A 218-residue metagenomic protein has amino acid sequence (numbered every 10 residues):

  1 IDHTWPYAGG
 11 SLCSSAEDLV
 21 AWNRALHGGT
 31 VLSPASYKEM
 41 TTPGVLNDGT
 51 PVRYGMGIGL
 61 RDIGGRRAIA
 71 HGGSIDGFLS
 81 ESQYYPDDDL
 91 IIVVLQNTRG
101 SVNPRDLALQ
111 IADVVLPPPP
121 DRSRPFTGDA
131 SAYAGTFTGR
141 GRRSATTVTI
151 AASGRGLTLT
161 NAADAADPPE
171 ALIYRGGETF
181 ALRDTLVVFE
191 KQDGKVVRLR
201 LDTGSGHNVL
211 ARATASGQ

Functional and structural regions predicted by a protein language model:
I1-Q218: Catalytic loop of the DD-peptidase/beta-lactamase superfamily, centered on the K-T-G motif and neighboring
